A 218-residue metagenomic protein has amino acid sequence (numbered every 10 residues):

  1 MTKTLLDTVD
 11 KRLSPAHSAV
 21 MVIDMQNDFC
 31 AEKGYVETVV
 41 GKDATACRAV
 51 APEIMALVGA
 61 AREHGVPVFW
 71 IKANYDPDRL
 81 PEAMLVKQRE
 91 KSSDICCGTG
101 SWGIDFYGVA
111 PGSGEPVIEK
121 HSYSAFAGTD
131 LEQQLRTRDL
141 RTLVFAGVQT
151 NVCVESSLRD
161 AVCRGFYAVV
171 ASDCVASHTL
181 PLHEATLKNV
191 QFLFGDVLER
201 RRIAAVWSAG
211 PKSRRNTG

Functional and structural regions predicted by a protein language model:
M1-A19, D28-F29, M55-H64, K87-G218: Active-site-adjacent betaalpha module
A16, G34-A61, V66-V68: A short alpha/beta connector and helix-capping loop motif
M21-I23: Short hydrophobic beta-strand that contains or immediately precedes a catalytic carboxylate
D28-K33, D78-L80: Short acidic/His/Gly/Ser-rich catalytic and metal-binding motifs that mark active-site loops of diverse hydrolases
K33-Y35, E82-A83, S156-R159: Short amphipathic alpha-helical segments
Y35-K42, L85-S93: Short glycine/proline- and charge-enriched loop/turn segments that cap or connect secondary-structure elements
V66-A73, A171: Short beta-strand segments at enzyme active-site cores
A73-M84: A basic- and aromatic-enriched beta-loop-alpha substructure that forms the phosphate/nucleotide- and DNA/RNA-contacting
